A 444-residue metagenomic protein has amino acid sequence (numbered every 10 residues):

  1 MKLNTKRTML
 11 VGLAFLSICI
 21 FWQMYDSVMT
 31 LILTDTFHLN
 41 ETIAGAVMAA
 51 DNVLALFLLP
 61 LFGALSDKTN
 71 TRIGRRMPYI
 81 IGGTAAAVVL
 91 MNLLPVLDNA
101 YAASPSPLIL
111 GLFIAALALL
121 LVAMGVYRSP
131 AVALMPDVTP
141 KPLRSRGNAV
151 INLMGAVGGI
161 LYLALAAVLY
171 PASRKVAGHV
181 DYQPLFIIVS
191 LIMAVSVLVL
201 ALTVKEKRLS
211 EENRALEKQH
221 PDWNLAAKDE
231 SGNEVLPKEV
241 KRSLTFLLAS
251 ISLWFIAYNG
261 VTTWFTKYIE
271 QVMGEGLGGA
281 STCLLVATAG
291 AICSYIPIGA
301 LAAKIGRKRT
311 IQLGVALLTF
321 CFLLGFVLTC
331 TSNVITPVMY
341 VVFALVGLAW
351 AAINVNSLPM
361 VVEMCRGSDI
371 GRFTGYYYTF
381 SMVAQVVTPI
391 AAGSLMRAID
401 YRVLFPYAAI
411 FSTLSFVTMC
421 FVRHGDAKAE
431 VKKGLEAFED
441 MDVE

Functional and structural regions predicted by a protein language model:
M1-K6, A103-A116, V126-Y127, A131-V132 (+3 more regions): Intracellular loop-helix junctions on the cytosolic face of multi-pass helical membrane proteins
S27-T42, T263-A280: Short amphipathic helix-loop junctions that connect adjacent transmembrane helices in Major Facilitator Superfamily/SLC
F57-R72, S294-R307, M396: Helix-to-loop junctions at the C-terminal end of transmembrane segments in multipass secondary transporters
K68-T84, K304-A316: Cytoplasmic membrane-interface "Motif A"-like loop-to-helix N-cap segments of 12-TM Major Facilitator Superfamily
R75-M77, Y170-L191, S394-S412: A membrane-interface helix-boundary motif in multi-pass transporters
I81-P107, L317-N333: C-terminal ends and interior cores of transmembrane alpha-helices in multi-pass membrane transporters/permeases
V126-T139, A352-R366: Intracellular juxtamembrane helix-capping segments at the cytosolic ends of symmetry-related transmembrane helices
K308-N354: C-terminal transmembrane helical hairpin of 12-TM major facilitator-type secondary transporters
